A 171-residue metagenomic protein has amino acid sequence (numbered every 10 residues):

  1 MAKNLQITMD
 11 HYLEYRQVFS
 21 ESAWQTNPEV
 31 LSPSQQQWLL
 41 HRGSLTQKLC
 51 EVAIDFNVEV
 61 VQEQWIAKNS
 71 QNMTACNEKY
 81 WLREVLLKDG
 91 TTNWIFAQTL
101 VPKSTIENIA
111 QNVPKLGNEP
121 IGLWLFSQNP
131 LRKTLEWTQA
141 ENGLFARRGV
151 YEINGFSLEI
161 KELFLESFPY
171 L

Functional and structural regions predicted by a protein language model:
A2-L171: Composition-driven recognition of glycine/serine/threonine/acidic- and proline-rich low-complexity segments and repeats
